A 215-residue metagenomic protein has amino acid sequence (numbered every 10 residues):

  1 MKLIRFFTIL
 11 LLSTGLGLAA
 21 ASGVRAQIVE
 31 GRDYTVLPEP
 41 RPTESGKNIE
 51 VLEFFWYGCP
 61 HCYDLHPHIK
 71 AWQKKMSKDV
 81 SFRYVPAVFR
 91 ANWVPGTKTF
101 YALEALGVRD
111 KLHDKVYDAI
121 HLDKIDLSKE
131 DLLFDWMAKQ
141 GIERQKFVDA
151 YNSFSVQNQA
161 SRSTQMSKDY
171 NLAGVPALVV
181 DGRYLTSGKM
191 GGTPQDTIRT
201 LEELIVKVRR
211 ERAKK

Functional and structural regions predicted by a protein language model:
K2-V94, T164, V206-K215: Extracytoplasmic thiol/disulfide redox context detector
L3-R5, K139-K215: C-terminal cap of thioredoxin/glutaredoxin-like
Q27-L37, I125, E130, D196 (+1 more regions): Periplasmic c-type cytochrome electron-transfer domains
Y57-H61, V88-N92, D118-D123, S155-V156 (+1 more regions): Solvent-exposed loop/turn segments at secondary-structure junctions within structured extracellular/periplasmic domains
C62, N92-W93, D126, M190 (+1 more regions): Alpha-helix N-cap/helix-start motif
H66-Q73, G96-F100, H113, E130 (+5 more regions): Extracytoplasmic/secreted envelope proteins and their assembly/folding machinery, especially bacterial periplasmic
K75-L106, D110-A138: Structural microenvironment flanking redox-active thiols in thiol-disulfide oxidoreductases
